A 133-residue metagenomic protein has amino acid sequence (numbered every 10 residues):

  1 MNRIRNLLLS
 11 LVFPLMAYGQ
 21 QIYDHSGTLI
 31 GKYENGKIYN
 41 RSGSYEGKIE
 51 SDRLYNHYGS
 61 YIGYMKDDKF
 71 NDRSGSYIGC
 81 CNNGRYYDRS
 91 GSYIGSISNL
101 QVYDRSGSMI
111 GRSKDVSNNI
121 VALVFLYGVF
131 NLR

Functional and structural regions predicted by a protein language model:
N2-R5, V12-G36, S42-S44, S51-D52 (+3 more regions): Long terminal segments
